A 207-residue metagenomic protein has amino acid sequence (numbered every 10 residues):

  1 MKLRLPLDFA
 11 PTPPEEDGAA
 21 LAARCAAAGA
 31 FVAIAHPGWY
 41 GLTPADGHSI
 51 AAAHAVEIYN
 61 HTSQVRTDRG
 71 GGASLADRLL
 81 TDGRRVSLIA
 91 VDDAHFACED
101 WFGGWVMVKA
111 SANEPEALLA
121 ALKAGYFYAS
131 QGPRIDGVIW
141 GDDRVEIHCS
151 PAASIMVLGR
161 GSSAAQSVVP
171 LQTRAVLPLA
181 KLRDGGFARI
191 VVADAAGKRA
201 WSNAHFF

Functional and structural regions predicted by a protein language model:
M1-D8, L42-F207: Charged catalytic cores and adjacent phosphate/nucleic-acid-binding surfaces used for phosphate/nucleic-acid chemistry
K2-D8, P14-A23, A27-G29, A175: Acidic, metal/ion-coordinating pockets
D17, A26-L42, S87-L88: Aromatic-lined carbohydrate-recognition surfaces of secreted/lumenal glycan-active proteins
